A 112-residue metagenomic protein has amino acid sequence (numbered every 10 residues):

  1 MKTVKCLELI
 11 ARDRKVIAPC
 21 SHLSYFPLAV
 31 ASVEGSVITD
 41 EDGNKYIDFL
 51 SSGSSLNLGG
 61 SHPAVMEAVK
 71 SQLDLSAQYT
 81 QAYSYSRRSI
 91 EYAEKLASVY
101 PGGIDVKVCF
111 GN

Functional and structural regions predicted by a protein language model:
M1-E34: Active-site-adjacent loop/helix segments that line or gate small-molecule/cofactor pockets in enzymes
T3, K45-N112: Glycine-rich loop-to-alpha-helix module at the N-terminal edge of alpha/beta enzyme cores
L9-D13, S36-G43, P63-K70: Membrane-targeting and insertion segments and their boundary/processing signals
A18-C20, V37-D40, E91-Y92: Short amphipathic alpha-helical surface micro-motifs
P27-F49: Active-site and channel-lining beta-strand-loop segments that bind or position nucleotide-derived/phosphorylated
